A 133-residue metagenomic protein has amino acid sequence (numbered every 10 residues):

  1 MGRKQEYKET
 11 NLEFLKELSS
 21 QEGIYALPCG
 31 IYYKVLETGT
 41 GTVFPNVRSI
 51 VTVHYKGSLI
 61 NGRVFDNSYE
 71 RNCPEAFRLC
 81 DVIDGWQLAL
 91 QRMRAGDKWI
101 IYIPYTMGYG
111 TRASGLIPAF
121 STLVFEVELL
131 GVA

Functional and structural regions predicted by a protein language model:
M1-A133: Cross-family detector of peptidyl-prolyl cis-trans isomerase
